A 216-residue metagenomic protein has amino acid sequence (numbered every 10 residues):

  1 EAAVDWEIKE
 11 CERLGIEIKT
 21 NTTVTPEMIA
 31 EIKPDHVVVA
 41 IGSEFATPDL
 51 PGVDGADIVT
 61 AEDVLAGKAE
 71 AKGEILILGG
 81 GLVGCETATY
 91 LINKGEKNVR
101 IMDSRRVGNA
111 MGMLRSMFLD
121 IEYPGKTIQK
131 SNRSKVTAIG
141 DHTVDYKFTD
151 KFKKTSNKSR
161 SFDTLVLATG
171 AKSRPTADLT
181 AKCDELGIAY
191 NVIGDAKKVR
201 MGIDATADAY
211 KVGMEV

Functional and structural regions predicted by a protein language model:
E1-I32, A110-K135, G140-H142, S159: N-terminal Rossmann-like dinucleotide/flavin-binding domain of flavoprotein oxidoreductases that bind FAD/FMN
K19-D57, A61-L114, D145, T149-V216: Rossmann-like dinucleotide/flavin-binding elements
